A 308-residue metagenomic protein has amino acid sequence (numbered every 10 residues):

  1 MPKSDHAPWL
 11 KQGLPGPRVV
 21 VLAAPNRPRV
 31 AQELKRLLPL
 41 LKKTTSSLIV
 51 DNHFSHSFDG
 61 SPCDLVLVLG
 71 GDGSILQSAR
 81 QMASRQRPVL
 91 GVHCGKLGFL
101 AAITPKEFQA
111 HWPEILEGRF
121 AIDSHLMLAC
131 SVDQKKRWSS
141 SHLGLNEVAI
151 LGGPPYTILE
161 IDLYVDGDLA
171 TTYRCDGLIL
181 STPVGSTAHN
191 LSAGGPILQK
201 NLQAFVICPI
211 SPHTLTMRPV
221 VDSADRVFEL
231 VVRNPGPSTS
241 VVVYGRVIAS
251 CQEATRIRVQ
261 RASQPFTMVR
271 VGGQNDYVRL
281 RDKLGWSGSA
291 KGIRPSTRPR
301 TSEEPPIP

Functional and structural regions predicted by a protein language model:
M1-L65, L69, P105-D123, V132-H142: ATP/NTP phosphate-donor binding region
N26, G71-S74, L97, V184-S186: Short glycine-rich anion-binding loops that position phosphate/pyrophosphate groups of nucleotides and phosphorylated
V30-A31, S74-A79, T187-S192: Short glycine/serine/threonine-rich phosphate/pyrophosphate-binding segments that cradle anionic phosphate groups
D64-Q77, M82: Short, structured active-site "lid" loops
Q86-P88: Proline-centered loop/turn at the N-terminus of a beta-strand
L97-D176: Catalytic core of DAGKc-family lipid kinases
I150, D166-L169, R218-P308: ATP/nucleoside-binding phosphotransfer catalytic cores, i.e., glycine-rich phosphate-binding loops
T172-T216: Gly/Ser/Thr-rich active-site loops/lids in small-molecule metabolic enzymes that frequently grip phosphoryl groups
